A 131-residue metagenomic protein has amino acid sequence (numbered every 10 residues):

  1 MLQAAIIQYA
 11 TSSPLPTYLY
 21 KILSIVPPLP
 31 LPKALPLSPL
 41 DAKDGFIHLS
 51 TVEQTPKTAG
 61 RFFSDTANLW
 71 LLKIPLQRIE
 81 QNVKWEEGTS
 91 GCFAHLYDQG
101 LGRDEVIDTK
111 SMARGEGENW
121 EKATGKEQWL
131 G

Functional and structural regions predicted by a protein language model:
L2-G131: Conserved, structured core segments of small domains
